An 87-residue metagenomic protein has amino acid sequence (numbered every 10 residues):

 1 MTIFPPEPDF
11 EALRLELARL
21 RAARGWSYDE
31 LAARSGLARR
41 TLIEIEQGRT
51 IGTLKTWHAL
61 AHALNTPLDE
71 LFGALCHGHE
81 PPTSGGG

Functional and structural regions predicted by a protein language model:
M1-A23: A short, Lys/Arg-rich alpha-helix, primarily the initiator
T2, L20, H62, F72-G87: Short, charged recognition helix plus adjacent turn of helix-turn-helix-like nucleic-acid-binding domains
L15, R39-R40, L54-H58: Short alpha-helical elements of helix-turn-helix
L15-R34, A59, G86: Short basic helix-loop element that most often maps to the first helix and adjoining turn of HTH DNA-binding modules
L17, L31-A32, L42-I45, L71: Conserved hydrophobic/aromatic packing and binding residues within compact polymer-binding modules
G36-I51: Recognition helix of helix-turn-helix/homeodomain-like DNA-binding domains that insert into the DNA major groove
G48-H62: Short, basic-rich loop-to-helix N-cap that marks the start of a DNA-contacting helix
